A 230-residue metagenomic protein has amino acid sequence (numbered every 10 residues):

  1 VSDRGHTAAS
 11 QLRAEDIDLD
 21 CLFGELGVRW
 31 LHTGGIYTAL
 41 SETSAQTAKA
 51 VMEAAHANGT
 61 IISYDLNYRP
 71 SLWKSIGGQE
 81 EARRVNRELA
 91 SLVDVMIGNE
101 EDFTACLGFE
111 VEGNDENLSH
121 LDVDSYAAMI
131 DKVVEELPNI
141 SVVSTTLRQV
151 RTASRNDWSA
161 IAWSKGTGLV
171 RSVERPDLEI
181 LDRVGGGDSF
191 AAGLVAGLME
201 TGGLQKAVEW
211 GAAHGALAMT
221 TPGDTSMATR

Functional and structural regions predicted by a protein language model:
V1-G35, A39-E42: Conserved phosphate-binding/catalytic loop of the ribokinase/pfkB sugar-kinase fold
I17, S44-A50, G77-R87: Charged helix-capping and loop-helix junction motifs
L22-W30, A55-T60, L137: Glycine-rich phosphate/diphosphate-binding loops that line cofactor/substrate pockets in enzymes
W30-I36, I62-S71, E100, S144-T146: Short beta-strands and strand-loop turn motifs
K49, E53-A57, A90, A212: Anion (oxyanion) recognition and catalysis
N58, S71-T167: Conserved phosphate/ATP/ADP-binding segment of small-molecule kinases
A153, V173-R230: Conserved post-catalytic alpha-helical subdomain immediately downstream of the catalytic base and nucleotide-binding
